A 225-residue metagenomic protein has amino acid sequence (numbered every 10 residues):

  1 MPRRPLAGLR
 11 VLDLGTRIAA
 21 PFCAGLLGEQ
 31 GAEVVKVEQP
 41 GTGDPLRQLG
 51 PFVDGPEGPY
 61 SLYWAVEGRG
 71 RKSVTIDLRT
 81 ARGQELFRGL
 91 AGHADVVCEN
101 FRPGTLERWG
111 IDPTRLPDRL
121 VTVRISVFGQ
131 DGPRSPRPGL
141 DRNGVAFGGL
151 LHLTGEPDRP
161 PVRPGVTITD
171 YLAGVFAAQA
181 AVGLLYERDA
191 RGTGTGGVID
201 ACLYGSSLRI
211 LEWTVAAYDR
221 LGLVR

Functional and structural regions predicted by a protein language model:
M1-G43, R88, H93-N100, T114-V123 (+2 more regions): Acyl-CoA thioester-binding alpha/beta core of soluble enzymes
P2-R3, D54, F147-R225: Acidic, glycine-rich segments within the central catalytic cores of soluble metabolic enzymes that bind/position
L12, E57-R115: A structured beta-alpha segment of the ubiquitous adenosine-cofactor-binding alpha/beta core
A32-S73: Glycine-rich phosphate-binding loop and adjoining beta1-alpha1-beta2 segment of Rossmann-like nucleotide-binding folds
Q48, G89, A180-L184: Alpha-helical scaffold segments in soluble metabolic enzymes
P51-P56, P138-N143, A216-Y218: Short, hinge-like loop/turn segments at secondary-structure boundaries
R69-G70, L120, R142, Y171 (+1 more regions): A contiguous active-site-proximal alpha/beta segment in oxidoreductase catalytic domains
T80, E99-G155: N-terminal Rossmann-like NAD(P) cofactor-binding subdomain of oxidoreductases, focused on the glycine-rich
